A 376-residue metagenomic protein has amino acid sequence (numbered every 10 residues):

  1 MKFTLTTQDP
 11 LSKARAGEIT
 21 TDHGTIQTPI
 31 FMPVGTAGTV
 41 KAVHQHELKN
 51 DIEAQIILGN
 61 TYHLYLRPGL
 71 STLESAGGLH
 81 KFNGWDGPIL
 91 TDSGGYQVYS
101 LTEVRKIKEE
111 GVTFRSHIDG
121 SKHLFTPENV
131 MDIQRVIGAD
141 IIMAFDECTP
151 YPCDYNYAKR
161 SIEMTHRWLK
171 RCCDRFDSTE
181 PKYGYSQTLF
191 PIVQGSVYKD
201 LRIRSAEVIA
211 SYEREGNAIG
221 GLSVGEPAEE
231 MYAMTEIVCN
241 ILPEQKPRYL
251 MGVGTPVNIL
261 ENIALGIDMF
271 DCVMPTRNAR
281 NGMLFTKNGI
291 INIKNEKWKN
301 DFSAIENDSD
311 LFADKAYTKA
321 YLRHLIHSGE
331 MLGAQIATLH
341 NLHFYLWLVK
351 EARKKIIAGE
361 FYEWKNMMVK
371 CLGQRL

Functional and structural regions predicted by a protein language model:
M1-K182, E296-K299: Non-catalytic, usually N-terminal nucleic-acid engagement modules in DNA/RNA processing proteins
M1-T20, I26-M32, K41-A42, D146-C153 (+1 more regions): C-terminal extensions of enzymes
G24, I57, D92, Q134 (+5 more regions): Conserved, mostly hydrophobic/aromatic
V130, S161, T165-W168, C172 (+5 more regions): Alpha-helical packing segments of well-folded alpha/beta enzyme cores
G138, L169, C173-F176, E180 (+4 more regions): Structural signal for hydrophobic packing residues in well-ordered secondary-structure cores of soluble enzyme domains
Y151-Y155, K159, G216-L222, M331-A334: Glycine- and acidic
N156-H166, D174, L201-R214, L339: Short, electropositive alpha-helical surface patch
T179, Q187-I305: Glycine-rich phosphate/ribose-binding loops and adjacent secondary-structure elements that form binding surfaces
